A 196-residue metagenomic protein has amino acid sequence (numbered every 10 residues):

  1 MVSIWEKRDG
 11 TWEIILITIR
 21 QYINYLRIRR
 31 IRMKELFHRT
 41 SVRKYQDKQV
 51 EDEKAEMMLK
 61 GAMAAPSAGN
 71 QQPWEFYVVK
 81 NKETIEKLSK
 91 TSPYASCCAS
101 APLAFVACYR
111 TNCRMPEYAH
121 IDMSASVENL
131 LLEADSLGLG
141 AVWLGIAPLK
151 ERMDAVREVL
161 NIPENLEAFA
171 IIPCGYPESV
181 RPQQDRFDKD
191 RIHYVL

Functional and structural regions predicted by a protein language model:
I15: Acyl-donor-binding surface of acyltransferase catalytic domains
T18-L196: Acidic, surface-exposed loops and disordered segments
